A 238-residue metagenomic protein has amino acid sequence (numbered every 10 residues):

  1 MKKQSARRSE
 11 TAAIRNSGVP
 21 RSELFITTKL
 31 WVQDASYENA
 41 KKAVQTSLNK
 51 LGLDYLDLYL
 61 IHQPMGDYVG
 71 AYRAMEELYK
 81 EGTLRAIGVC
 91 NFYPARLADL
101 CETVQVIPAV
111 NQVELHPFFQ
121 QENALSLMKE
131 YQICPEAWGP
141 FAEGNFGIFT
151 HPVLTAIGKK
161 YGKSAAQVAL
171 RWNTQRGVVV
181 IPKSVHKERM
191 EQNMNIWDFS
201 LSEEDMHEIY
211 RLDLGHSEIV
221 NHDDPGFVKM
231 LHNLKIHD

Functional and structural regions predicted by a protein language model:
M1-K2, T28-A35, R85: Acidic/glycine-enriched edge-of-secondary-structure segments
M1-L24, F141, I236-D238: N-terminal binding-site loop/beta-alpha segment at the start of enzyme catalytic domains that lines or forms
S5-R15, V44-L48, M75, L97-A98: Short, well-ordered amphipathic alpha-helices
V19-S22, L51-D54, G82, V106 (+1 more regions): Structured loop/turn residues at beta-strand edges in well-structured enzyme cores
R21-D34, D57-P64, N91: A short, structured active-site edge motif that brings together acidic residues
A35-L51, G70, A95-A98, F119-Q120: Short, acidic/polar
A40-L60, E77-E81: CE4/NodB-like, metal-dependent polysaccharide N-deacetylase domain that modifies extracellular/periplasmic N-acetylated
Q63-D238: Beta/alpha (TIM)-barrel catalytic core signal, keyed to glycine-rich beta->alpha loops juxtaposed to Asp/Glu that bind
